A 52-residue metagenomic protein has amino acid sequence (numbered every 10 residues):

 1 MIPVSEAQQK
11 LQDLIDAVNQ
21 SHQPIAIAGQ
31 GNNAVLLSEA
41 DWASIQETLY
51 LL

Functional and structural regions predicted by a protein language model:
M1: Extended, alpha-helix-rich binding/interface surfaces that flank or overlap catalytic cores and mediate recognition
V4-Q20: The conserved cystathionine-beta-synthase
P24-L52: Short, charge-rich, low-complexity interaction segments located in flexible loops at or near secondary-structure
